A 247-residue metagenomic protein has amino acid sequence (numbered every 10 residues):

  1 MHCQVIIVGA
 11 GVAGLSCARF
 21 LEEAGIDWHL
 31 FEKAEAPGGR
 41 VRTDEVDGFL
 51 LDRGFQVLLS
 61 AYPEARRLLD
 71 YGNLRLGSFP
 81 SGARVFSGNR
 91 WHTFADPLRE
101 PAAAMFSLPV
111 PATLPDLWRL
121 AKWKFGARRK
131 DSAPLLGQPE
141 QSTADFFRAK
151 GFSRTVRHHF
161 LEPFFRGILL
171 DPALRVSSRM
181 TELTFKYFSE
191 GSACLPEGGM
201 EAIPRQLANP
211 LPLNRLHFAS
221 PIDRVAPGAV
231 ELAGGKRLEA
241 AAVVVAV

Functional and structural regions predicted by a protein language model:
H2-C3, A233-A242: Core beta-strand elements of the Rossmann-like FAD/NAD(P) dinucleotide-binding domain in flavoenzyme oxidoreductases
C3-L30: N-terminal Rossmann-like FAD-binding beta1-loop-alpha1 element of flavoenzymes
V8, F31, I222, L238-V247: Short hydrophobic core segments
E22-V46: Glycine-rich FAD pyrophosphate-binding loop
P37, V41-S60, L120-L135: Glycine-rich active-site loop/strand segments that organize a redox cofactor
G48, N89-R90, G235: Detector for glycine-centered tight turns/loop "hinges" at secondary-structure junctions
Y62-R66, D70, R75-L174, K186-E190: Mobile amphipathic helical/loop "lid" adjacent to a hydrophobic cofactor/ligand pocket
E182-A229: Helical element adjacent to the flavin cofactor pocket in flavoenzyme catalytic cores
